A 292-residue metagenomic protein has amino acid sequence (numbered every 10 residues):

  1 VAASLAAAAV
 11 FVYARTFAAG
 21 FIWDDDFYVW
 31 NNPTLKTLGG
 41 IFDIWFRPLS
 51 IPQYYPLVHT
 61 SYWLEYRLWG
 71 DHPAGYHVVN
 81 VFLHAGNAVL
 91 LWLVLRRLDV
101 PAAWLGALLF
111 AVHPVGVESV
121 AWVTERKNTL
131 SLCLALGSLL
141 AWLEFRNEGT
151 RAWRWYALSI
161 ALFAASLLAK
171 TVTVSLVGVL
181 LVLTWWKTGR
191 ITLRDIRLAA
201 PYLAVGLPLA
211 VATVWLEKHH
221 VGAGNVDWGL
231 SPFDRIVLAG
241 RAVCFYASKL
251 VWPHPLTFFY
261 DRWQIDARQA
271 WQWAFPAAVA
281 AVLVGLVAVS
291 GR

Functional and structural regions predicted by a protein language model:
V1-R292: Polytopic membrane enzymes that build or remodel cell-surface glycoconjugates and lipids
